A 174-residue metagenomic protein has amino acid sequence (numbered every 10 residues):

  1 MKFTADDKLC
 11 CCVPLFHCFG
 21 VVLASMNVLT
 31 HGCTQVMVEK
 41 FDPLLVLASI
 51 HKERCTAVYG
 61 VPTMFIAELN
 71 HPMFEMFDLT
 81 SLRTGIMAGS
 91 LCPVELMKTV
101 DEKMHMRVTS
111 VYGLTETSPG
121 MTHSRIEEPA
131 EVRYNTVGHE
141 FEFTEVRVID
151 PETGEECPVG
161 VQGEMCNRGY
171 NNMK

Functional and structural regions predicted by a protein language model:
M1-K8, F16-A57, A67, H71: Conserved AMP-binding/adenylation subdomain of ANL enzymes
A5-K8, T80-L82, M106, E155: Short acidic capping loops at alpha-helix termini that bridge into adjacent secondary structure
V13, F41-D42, T63, L91-C92 (+1 more regions): Short beta->alpha linker loops
T30, L47, K52-G60, L69-V132 (+1 more regions): Gly/Ser/Thr-rich phosphate-binding loop
N135-E140, E156: Short Gly/Pro-enriched turn/cap motifs at secondary-structure boundaries
R147-N167: Conserved beta-loop-beta connector loops within the AMP-binding
Y170-K174: Conserved ANL (AMP-binding/adenylate-forming) active-site segment centered on the GW(Y/F)…HTG consensus within
